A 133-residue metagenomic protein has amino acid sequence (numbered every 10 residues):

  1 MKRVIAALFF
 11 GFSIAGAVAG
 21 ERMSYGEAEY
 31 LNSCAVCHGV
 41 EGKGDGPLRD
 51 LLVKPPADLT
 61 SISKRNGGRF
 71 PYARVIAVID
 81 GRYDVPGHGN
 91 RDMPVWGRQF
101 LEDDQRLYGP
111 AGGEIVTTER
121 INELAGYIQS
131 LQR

Functional and structural regions predicted by a protein language model:
M1-V4: Positively charged n-region of N-terminal signal peptides that target proteins for export
A6-S13: Bacterial N-terminal signal peptides
I14-A19: Sec/Tat signal peptide C-region and signal peptidase I cleavage site
E21-M23, E27-K54, R65-R69, D80-P94 (+1 more regions): Periplasmic/extracellular electron-transfer cofactor-ligation site, primarily the c-type cytochrome heme-c attachment
V53-T60, D103-G109: Short glycine/proline- and charge-enriched loop/turn segments that cap or connect secondary-structure elements
T60-S61, V78: N-terminal post-signal-peptidase region of extra-cytosolic proteins
A77-V78, R91-R133: C-terminal capping alpha-helices of c-type cytochrome domains
